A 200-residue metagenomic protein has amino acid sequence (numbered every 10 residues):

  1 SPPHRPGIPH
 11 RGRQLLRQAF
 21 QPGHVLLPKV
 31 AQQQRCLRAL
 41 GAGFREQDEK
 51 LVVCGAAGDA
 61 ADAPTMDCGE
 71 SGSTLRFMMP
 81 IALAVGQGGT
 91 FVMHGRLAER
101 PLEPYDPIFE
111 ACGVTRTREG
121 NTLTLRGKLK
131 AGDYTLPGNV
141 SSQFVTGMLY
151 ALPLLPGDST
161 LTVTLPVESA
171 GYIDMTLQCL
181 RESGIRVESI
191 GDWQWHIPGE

Functional and structural regions predicted by a protein language model:
S1-E200: Structural preference for solvent-exposed beta-strand-turn elements and adjacent flexible terminal/loop segments within
